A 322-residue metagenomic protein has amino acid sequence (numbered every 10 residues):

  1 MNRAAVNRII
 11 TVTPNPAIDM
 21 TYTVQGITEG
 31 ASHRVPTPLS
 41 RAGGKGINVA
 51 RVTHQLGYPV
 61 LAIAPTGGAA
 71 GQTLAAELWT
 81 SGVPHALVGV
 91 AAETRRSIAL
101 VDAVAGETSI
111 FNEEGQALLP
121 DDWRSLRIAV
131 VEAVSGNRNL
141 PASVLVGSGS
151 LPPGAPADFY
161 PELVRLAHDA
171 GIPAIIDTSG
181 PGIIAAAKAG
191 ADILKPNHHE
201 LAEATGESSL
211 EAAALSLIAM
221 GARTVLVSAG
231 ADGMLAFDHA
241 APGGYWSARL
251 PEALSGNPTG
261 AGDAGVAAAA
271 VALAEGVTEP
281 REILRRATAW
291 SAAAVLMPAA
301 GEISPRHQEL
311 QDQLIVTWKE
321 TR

Functional and structural regions predicted by a protein language model:
M1-I63, Q72-T73, E252-S255, T317-R322: Glycine-rich phosphate/adenosyl-contacting loop at the front of the ribokinase-like
R8-I10, S109, S143-V144, T224: Structural motif
I9, Y58-L61, H85, A174 (+1 more regions): Hydrophobic anchor at the start of a short beta-strand that flanks the dinucleotide cofactor-binding loop
P14-I18, T66-G67, T94, E200 (+3 more regions): Glycine-rich beta-alpha junction loops
Q55-S143, Q311-R322: Conserved N-terminal subdomain of the carbohydrate kinase-like
R138-G154: Short acidic, glycine-rich surface-loop motifs adjacent to enzyme active sites
D158-A174, T178-G244: Conserved phosphate/ATP/ADP-binding segment of small-molecule kinases
I184, L210-R322: Conserved phosphate-binding/catalytic region of the ribokinase-like
